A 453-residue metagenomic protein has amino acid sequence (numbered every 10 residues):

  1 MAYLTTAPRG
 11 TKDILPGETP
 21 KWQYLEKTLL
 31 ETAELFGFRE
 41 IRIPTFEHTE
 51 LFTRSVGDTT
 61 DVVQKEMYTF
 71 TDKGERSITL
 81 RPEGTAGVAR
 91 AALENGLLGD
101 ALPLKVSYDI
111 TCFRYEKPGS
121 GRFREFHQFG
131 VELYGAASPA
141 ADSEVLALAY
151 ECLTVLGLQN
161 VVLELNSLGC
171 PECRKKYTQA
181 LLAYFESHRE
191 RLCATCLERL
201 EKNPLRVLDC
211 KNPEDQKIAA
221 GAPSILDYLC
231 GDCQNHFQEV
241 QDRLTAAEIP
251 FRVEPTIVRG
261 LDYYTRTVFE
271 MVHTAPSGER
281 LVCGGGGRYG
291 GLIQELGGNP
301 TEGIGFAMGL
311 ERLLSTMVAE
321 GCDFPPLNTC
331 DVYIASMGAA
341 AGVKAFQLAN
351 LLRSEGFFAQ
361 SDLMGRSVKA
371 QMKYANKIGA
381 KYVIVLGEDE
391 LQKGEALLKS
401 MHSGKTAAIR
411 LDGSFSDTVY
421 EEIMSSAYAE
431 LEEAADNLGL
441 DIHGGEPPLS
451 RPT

Functional and structural regions predicted by a protein language model:
M1-T453: TRNA-recognition modules of translation machinery and tRNA-sensing kinases, especially anticodon-binding
